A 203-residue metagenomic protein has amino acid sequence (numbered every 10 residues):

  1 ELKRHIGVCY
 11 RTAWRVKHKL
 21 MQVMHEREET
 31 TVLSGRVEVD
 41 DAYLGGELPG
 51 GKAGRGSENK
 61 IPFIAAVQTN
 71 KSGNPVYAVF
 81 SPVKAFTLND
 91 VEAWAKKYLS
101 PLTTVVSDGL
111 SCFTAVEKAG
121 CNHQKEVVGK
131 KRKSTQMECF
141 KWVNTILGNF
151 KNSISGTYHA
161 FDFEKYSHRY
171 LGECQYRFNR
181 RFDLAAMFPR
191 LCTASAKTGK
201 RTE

Functional and structural regions predicted by a protein language model:
E1-E203: Residue-level recognition of single "structural anchor" positions that define or cap local secondary structure
